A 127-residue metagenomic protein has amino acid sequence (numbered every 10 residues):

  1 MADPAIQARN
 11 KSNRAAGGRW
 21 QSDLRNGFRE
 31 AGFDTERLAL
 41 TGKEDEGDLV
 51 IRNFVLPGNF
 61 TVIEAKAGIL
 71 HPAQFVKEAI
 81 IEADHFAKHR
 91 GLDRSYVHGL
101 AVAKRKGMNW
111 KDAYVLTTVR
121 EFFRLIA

Functional and structural regions predicted by a protein language model:
M1-L38: Acidic-basic catalytic patches of nuclease active cores, encompassing PD-(D/E)XK and other metal-cofactor nuclease
A16, V102-A127: Domain-level recognition of nuclease-like catalytic cores that cleave nucleotide substrates
S22, N26, F54, A87-H89: Phosphate/NTP-binding elements of NTP-utilizing enzymes
F28, L49-I69, A79: Conserved catalytic cores of phosphodiester-cleaving nucleases, focusing on short active-site segments
E30-L56: Active-site metal-binding core of divalent-cation-utilizing nuclease and nuclease-like domains
A65, Y96, A103-K104: Helix-adjacent hinge/juxtasegments
G68-H89, W110-K111: Active-site-adjacent loop/helix micro-motif of nuclease/hydrolase catalytic cores
L92-R94: Long, low-complexity, largely intrinsically disordered segments of eukaryotic trafficking/secretory proteins
